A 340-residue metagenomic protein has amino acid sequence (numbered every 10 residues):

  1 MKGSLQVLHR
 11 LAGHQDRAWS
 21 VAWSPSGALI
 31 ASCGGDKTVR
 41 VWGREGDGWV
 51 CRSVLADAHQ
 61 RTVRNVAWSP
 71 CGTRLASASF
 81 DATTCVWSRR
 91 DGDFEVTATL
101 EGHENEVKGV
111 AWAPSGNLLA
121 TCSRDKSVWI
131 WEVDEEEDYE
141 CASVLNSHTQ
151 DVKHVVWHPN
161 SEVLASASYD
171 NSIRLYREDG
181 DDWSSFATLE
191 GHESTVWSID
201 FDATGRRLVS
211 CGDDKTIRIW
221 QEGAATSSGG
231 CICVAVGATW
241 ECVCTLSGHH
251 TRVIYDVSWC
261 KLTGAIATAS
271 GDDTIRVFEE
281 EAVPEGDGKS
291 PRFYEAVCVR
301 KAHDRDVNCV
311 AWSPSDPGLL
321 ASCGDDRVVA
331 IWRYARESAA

Functional and structural regions predicted by a protein language model:
M1-H14, R52, T239, F293-V297: A short helix->beta-strand "capping" segment at the edge of beta-propeller domains
V7, R17, S26, C51 (+17 more regions): WD40/WD-repeat beta-propeller blade-loop signature
L11-A18, L55-V63, L100-V107, L145-V152 (+5 more regions): WD40/WD-repeat beta-propeller blade N-cap
L11-G35: Beta-strand-rich domains and repeat architectures in extracellular enzymes and scaffolds, especially beta-propellers
A22-G27, A67-G72, A111-G116, V156-S161 (+3 more regions): Loop/turn segments within WD40 beta-propeller blades
S32-D36, S77-D81, S115, T121-D125 (+4 more regions): Conserved strand-to-loop turn within each blade of WD40 beta-propeller repeats
V39-R44, V66, T84-R89, V110 (+8 more regions): WD40-repeat beta-propellers
N308-A340: Blade-level signature of beta-propeller repeat domains, shared across WD40, Kelch, NHL, RCC1 and BNR/Asp-box propellers
